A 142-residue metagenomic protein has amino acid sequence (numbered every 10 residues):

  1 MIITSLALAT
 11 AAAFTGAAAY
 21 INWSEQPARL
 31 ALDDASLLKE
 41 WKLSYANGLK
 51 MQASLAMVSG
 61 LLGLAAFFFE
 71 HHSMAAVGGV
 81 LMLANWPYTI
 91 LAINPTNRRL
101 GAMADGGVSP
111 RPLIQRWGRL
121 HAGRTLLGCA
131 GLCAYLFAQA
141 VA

Functional and structural regions predicted by a protein language model:
M1-A12, A65-L83: Interfacial segments of alpha-helical transmembrane regions
I2-V58, G101-I114: Interfacial loop at the N-terminal end of multi-pass membrane proteins
W23-L30, F68-H71, N94, R98 (+1 more regions): Transmembrane helix-loop junctions in multipass membrane proteins, especially transporters and channels
E25, L37, G60, A76-G79 (+3 more regions): Amphipathic alpha-helical interface surfaces
Q52-A65, R124-C133: Core segments of transmembrane alpha-helices that mediate helix-helix packing or line hydrophobic substrate/ligand
W86-L91: Mid-bilayer segments of alpha-helical transmembrane spans in multi-pass integral membrane proteins that mediate
G118-H121: Eukaryotic polytopic
Y135-A142: Juxtamembrane boundary at the C-terminal end of a transmembrane helix
